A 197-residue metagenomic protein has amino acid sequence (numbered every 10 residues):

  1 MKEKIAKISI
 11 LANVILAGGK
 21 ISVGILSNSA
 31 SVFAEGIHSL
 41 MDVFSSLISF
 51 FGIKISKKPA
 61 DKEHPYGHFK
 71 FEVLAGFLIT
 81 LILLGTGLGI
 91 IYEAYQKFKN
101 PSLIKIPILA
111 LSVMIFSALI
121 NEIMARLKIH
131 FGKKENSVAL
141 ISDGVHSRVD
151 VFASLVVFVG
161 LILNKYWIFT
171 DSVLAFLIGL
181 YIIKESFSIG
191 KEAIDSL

Functional and structural regions predicted by a protein language model:
M1-L197: Alpha-helical transmembrane cores and adjacent cytosolic helix/loop segments of polytopic membrane transporters
